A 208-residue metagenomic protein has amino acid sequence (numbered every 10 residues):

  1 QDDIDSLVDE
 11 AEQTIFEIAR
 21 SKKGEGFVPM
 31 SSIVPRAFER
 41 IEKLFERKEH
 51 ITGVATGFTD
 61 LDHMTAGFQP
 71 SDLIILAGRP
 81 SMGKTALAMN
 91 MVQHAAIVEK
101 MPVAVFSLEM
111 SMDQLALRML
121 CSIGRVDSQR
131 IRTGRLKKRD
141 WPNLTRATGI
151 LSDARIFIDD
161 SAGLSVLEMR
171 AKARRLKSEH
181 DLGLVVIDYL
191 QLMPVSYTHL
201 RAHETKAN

Functional and structural regions predicted by a protein language model:
Q1-R47, I51, M82, M101 (+1 more regions): Short, small/acidic-rich helices and loops at N termini and domain boundaries of DNA replication/processing enzymes
T59-G67: Pre-Walker A adenine-sensing motif
H63, N90, H94-D181, V195: Cytosolic-facing regulatory segments adjacent to core modules
P70-I74: Pre-Walker A (Motif I) flank of P-loop NTPase domains
R79: P-loop (Walker A) phosphate-binding loop of NTP-binding proteins
L87: Hydrophobic positions on the alpha1 helix immediately C-terminal to the Walker A/P-loop
T198-A207: Conserved small/polar residues in nucleotide/adenosyl-binding loops
